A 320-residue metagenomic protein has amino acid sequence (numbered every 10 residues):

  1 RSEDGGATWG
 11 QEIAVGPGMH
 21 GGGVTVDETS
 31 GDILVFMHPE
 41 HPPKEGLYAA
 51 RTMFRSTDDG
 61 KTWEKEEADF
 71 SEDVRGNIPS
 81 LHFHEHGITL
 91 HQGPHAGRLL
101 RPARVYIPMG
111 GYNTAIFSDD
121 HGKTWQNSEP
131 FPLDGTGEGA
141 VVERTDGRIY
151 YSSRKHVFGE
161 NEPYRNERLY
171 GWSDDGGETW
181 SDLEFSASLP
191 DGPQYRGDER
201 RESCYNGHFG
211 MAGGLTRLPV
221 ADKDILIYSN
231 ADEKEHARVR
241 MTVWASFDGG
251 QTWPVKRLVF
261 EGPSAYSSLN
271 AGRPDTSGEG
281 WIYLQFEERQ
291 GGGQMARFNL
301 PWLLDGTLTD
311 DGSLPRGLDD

Functional and structural regions predicted by a protein language model:
R1-D320: Asp-box/BNR beta-propeller blade signature and adjacent active/binding-site loops in extracellular glycan-interacting
